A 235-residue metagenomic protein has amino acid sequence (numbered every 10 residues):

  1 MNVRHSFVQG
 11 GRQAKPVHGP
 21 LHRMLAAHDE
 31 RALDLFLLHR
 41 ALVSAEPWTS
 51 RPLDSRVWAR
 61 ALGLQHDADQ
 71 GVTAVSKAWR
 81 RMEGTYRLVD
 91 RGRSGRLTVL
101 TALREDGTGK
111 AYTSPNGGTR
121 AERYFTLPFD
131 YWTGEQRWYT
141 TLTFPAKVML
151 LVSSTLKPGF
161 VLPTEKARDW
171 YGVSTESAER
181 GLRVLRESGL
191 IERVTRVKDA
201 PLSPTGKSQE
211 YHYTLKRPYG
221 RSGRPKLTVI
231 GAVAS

Functional and structural regions predicted by a protein language model:
M1-Q70, R91-E165: Short recognition helix of helix-turn-helix/winged-helix DNA-binding domains
V43-L97, L156-Q209, Y213: Winged helix-turn-helix DNA-binding recognition segment
Y86, Y112, Y124, Y131 (+4 more regions): Sequence-level detector for tyrosine residue identity
R93-G118, R196-R224: Short, cationic-aromatic polyanion-contact patches
G231-S235: Short, cationic low-complexity segments
